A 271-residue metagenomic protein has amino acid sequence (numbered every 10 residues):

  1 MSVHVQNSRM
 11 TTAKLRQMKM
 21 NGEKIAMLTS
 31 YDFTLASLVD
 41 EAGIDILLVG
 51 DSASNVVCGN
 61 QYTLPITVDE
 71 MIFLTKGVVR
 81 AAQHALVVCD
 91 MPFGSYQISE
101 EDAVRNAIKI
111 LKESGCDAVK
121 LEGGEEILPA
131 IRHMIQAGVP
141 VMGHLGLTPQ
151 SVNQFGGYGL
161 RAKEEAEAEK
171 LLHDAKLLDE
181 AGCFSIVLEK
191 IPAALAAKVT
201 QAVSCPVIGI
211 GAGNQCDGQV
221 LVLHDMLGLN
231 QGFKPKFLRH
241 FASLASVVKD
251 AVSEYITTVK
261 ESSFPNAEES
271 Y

Functional and structural regions predicted by a protein language model:
S2-Y271: Alpha/beta enzyme core
